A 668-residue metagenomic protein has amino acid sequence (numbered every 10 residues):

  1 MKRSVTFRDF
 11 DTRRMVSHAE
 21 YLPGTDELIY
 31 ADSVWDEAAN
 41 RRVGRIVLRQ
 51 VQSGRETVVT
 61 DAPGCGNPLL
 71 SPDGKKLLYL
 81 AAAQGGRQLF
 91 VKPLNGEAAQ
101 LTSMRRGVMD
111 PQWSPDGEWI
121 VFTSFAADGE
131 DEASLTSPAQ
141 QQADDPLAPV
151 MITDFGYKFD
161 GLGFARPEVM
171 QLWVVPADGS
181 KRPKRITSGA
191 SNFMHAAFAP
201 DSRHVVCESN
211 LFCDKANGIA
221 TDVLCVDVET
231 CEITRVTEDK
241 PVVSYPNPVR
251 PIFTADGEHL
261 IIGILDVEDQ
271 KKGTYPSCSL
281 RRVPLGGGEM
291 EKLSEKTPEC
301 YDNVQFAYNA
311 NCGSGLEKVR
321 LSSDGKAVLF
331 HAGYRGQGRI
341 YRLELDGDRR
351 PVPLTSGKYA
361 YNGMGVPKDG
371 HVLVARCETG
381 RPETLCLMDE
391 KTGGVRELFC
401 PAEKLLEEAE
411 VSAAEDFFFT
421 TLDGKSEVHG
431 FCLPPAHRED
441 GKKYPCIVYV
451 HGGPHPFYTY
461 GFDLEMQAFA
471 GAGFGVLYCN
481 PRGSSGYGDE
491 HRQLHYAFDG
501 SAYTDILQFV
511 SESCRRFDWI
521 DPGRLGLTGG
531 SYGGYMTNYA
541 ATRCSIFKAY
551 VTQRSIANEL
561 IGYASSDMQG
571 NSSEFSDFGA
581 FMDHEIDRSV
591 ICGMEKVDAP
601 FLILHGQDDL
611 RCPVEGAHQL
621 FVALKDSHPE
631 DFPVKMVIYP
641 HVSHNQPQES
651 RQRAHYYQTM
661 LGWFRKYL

Functional and structural regions predicted by a protein language model:
R8-G44: Beta-strand-rich domains and repeat architectures in extracellular enzymes and scaffolds, especially beta-propellers
R13-L28, A62-L78, R105-I120, A148 (+9 more regions): Conserved beta-propeller blade repeats
A38-V43, A83-R87, G163-V169, K215-T221 (+3 more regions): Short, solvent-exposed loop/turn segments at conserved positions within beta-propeller repeat blades
G44, A126-V175, T221, T274-V283 (+3 more regions): Predominantly five- to eight-bladed beta-propeller fold
R45-Q50, V91-P93, Q171-P176, T221-E229 (+3 more regions): Beta-propeller blade signature
T57-T60, A99-T102, K184-T187, T234-E238 (+3 more regions): Beta-propeller fold detector
P401-G523, G530: Cap/lid segment of the alpha/beta-hydrolase catalytic domain
P481-L668: Active-site-proximal cap/loop segments of hydrolase catalytic domains
